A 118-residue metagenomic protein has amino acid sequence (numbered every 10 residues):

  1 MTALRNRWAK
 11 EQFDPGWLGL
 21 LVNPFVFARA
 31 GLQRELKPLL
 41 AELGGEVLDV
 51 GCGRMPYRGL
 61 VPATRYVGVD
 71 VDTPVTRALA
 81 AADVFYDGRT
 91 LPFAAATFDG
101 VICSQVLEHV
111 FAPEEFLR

Functional and structural regions predicted by a protein language model:
M1-E42: Class I SAM-dependent methyltransferase Rossmann-like catalytic core, especially the SAM/SAH-binding loop
P38-R118: Conserved SAM-binding loop
